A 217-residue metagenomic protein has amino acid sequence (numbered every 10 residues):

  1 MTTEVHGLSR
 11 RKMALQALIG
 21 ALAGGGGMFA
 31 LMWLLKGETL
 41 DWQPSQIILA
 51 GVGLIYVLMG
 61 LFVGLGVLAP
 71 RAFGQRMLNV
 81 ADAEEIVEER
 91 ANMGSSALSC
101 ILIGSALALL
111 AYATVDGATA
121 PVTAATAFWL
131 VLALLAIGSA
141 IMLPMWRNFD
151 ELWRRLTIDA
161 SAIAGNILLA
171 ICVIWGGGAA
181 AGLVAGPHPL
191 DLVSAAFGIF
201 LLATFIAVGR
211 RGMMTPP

Functional and structural regions predicted by a protein language model:
M1-A21, L65-E85, R154: Cytosolic-side membrane-entry/anchor segment at the start of a transmembrane helix
G26-W33, N166-L183: Hydrophobic alpha-helical transmembrane segments in multi-pass integral membrane proteins
T39-Q43, G177-V193: Extracellular/periplasmic helix-loop-helix junctions in multi-pass membrane proteins
W42-F62, A118-L135, L192-A196: Alpha-helical transmembrane segments
V57-M77, G138-M145: Membrane-water interface of transmembrane alpha-helices
F62-V67, F200-M214: Membrane-water interface at the C-terminal end of transmembrane alpha helices
A83-I103: Membrane-water interface at loop-to-transmembrane-helix junctions
N148-N166: Membrane-helix boundary/juxtamembrane motif in polytopic membrane proteins
